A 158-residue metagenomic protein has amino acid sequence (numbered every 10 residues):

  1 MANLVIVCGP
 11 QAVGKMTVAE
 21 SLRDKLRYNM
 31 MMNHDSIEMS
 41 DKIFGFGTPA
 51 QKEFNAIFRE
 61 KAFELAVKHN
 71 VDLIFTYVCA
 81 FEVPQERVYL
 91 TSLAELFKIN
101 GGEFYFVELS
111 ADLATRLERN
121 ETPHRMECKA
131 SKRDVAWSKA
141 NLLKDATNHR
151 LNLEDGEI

Functional and structural regions predicted by a protein language model:
L4: Walker A (P-loop) ATP-phosphate-binding motif of ABC ATPase nucleotide-binding domains
V7: Hydrophobic anchor at the beta1->P-loop junction of P-loop NTPases
Q11: The conserved Walker
G14: Conserved glycine(s) of the Walker
T17-V67: Conserved substrate/cofactor phosphate-moiety recognition/catalytic segment in nucleotide-dependent phosphotransferases
F54-E108: Glycine-rich phosphate-binding loop used to anchor ATP phosphates in small-molecule kinases, encompassing both
L113-N120: Switch/connector loops and helix/strand junctions flanking conserved nucleotide-binding motifs in nucleotide-processing
T122-I158: Small-molecule kinase domains that catalyze NTP-dependent phosphoryl transfer to phosphate-bearing small molecules
